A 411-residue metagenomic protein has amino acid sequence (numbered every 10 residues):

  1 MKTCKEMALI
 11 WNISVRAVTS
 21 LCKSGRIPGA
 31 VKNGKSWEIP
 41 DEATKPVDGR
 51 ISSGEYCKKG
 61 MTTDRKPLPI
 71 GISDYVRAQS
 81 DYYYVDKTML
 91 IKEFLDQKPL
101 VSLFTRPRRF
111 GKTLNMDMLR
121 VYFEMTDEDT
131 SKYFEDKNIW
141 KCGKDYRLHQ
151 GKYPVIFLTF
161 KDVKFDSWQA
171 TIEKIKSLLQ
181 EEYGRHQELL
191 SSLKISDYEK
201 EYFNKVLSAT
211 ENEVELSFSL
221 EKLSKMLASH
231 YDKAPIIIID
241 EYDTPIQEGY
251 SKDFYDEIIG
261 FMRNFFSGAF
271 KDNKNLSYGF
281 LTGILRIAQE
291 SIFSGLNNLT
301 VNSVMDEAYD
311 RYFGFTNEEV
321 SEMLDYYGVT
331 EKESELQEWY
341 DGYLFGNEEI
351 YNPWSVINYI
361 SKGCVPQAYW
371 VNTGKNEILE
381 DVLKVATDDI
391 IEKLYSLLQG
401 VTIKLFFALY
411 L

Functional and structural regions predicted by a protein language model:
M1-A17: Polyanion-binding surface elements
E6, A43, E241: Ca2+-coordinating acidic residues in Ca2+-binding motifs
N12-E38: Major-groove DNA-recognition helix of helix-turn-helix-type DNA-binding domains
E38-P40, T159: Short, well-ordered beta-strand micro-motif
D41-G60: A short, Lys/Arg-enriched interface patch at domain edges and termini
M61-L411: Phosphate-binding site recognition
